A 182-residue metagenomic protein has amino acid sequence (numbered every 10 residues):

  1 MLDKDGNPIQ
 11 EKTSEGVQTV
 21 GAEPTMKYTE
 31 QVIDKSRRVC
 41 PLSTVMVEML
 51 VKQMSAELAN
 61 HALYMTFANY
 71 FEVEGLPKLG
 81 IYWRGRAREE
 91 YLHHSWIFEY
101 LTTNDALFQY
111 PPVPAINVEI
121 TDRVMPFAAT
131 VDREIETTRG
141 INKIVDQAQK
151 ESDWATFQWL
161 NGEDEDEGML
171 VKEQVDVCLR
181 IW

Functional and structural regions predicted by a protein language model:
M1-W182: Iron-associated oxidoreductase/ferritin-like identity signal
